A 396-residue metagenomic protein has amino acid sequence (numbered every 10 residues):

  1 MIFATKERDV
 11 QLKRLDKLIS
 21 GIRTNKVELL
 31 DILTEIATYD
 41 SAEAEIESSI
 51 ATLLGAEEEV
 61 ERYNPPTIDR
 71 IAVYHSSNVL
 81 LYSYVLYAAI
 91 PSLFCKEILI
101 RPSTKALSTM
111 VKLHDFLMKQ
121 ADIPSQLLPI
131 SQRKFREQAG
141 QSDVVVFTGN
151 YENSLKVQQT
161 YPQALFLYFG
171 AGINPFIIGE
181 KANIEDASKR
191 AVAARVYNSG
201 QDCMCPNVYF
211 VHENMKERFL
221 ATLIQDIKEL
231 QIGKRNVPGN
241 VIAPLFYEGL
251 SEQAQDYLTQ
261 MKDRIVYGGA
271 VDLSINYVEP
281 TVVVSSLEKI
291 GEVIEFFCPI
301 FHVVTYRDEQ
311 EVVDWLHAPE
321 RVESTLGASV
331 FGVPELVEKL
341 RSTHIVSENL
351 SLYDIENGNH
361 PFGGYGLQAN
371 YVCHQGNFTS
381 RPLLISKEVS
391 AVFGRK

Functional and structural regions predicted by a protein language model:
M1-I19, H114, K119-Q120, Y277-K396: Conserved C-terminal structural/oligomerization subdomain of aldehyde/semialdehyde dehydrogenase
M1-R70, S83, I90: N-terminal Rossmann-like NAD(P)+-binding subdomain of aldehyde/semialdehyde dehydrogenases
R8, M118-D122, N153-S285: ALDH superfamily catalytic-core signature
R23, E58-D186, E348: Rossmann-like NAD(P) dinucleotide-binding subdomain of oxidoreductase/dehydrogenase enzymes
C95, V145, I178, H212 (+3 more regions): Residue-level signal for inorganic ion chemistry
A106-K112, E217-R218, P334-K339: Short, charged/polar "capping" segments at the starts of alpha-helices and the immediately preceding loops
A139-G140, G170-G172, D202-C205, P238-N240 (+2 more regions): Short glycine-enriched loop/turn motifs at secondary-structure junctions
Q141-D143, Q163, P206, K262 (+2 more regions): Short, well-ordered alpha-helix to beta-strand connector turns
